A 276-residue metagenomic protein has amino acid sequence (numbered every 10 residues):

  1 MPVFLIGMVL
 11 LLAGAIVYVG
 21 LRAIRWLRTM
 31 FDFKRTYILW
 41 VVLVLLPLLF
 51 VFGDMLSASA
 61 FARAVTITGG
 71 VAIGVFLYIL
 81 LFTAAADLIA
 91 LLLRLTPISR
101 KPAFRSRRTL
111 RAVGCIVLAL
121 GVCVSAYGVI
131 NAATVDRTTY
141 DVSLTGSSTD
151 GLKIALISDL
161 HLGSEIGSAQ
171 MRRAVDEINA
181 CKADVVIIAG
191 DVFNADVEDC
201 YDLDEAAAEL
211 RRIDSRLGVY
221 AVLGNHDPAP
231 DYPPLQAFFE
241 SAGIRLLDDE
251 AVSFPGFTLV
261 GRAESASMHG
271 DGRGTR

Functional and structural regions predicted by a protein language model:
M1-A132: Non-catalytic terminal accessory segments
R63-I67, V142, D176: Short amphipathic alpha-helical coupling elements at transmembrane boundaries
V122-C123, G128-I130, V135, K153 (+2 more regions): Preference for short coil/turn "hinge" residues that link or interrupt alpha-helices
V124, Y140, F257: A broad, low-specificity signal marking well-ordered, structured residues that form hydrophobic/aromatic
A132-S147: Alpha-helical transmembrane signal-anchor/signal-peptide segments
S143-R276: Soluble catalytic domains of enzymes that build or remodel membrane lipids, polysaccharides, and related
